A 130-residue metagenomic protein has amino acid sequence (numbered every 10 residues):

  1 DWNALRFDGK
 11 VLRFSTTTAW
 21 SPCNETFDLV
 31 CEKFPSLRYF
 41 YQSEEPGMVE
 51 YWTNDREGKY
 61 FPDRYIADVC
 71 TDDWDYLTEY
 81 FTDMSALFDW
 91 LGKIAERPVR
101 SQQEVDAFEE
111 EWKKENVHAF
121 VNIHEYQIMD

Functional and structural regions predicted by a protein language model:
D1-D130: Intrinsic low-complexity, intrinsically disordered or marginally ordered coil/linker segments
